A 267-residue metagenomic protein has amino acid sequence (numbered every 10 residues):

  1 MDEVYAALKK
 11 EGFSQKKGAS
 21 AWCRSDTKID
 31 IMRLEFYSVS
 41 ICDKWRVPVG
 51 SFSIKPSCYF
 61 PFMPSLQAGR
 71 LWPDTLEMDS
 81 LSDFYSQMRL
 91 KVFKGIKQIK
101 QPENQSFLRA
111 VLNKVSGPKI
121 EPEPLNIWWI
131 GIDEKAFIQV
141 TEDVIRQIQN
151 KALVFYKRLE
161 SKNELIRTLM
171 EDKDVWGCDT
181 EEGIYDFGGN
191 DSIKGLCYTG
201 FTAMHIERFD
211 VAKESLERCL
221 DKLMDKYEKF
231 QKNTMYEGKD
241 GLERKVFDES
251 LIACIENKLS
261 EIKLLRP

Functional and structural regions predicted by a protein language model:
M1-K17: Amphipathic alpha-helical segments
G12-K28: A short acidic/basic microdomain associated with nuclease active sites
C23-P267: Intrinsically disordered, low-complexity regulatory regions enriched in serine/threonine/proline and acidic residues
